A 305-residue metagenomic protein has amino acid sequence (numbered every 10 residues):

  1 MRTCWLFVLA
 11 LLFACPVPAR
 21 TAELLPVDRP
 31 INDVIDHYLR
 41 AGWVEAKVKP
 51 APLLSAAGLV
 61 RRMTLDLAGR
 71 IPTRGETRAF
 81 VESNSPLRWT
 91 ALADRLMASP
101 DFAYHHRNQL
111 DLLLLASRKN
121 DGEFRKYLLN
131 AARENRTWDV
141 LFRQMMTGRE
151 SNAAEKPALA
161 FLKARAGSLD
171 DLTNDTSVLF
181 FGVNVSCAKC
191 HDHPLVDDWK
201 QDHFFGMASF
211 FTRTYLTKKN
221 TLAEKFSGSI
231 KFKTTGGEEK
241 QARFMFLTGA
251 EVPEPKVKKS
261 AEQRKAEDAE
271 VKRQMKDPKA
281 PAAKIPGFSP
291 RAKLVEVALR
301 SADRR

Functional and structural regions predicted by a protein language model:
M1-T3: N-terminal secretory signal peptides that target proteins for export/translocation
W5-P16: Bacterial N-terminal signal peptides
V17-T21: Signal peptide processing junction and immediate N-terminal pro/mature segment of secreted/exported proteins
A22-G249, E254, P290-V295, R305: Short, structured secondary-structure elements that scaffold catalytic or ligand/cofactor-binding regions
E239-R305: Active-site-adjacent "gating/activation" loops or surface patches in catalytic cores
